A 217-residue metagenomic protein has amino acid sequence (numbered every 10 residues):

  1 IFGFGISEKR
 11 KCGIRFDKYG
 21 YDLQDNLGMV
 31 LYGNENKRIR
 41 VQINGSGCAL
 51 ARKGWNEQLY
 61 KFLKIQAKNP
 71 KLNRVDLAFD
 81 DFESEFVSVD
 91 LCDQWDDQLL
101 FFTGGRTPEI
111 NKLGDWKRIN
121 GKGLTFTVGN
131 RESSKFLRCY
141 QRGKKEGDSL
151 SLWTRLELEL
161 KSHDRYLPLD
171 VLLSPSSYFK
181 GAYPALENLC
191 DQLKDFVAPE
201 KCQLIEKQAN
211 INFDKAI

Functional and structural regions predicted by a protein language model:
I1-N212, A216: Structured, helix-rich domain cores that form ligand/interaction pockets
